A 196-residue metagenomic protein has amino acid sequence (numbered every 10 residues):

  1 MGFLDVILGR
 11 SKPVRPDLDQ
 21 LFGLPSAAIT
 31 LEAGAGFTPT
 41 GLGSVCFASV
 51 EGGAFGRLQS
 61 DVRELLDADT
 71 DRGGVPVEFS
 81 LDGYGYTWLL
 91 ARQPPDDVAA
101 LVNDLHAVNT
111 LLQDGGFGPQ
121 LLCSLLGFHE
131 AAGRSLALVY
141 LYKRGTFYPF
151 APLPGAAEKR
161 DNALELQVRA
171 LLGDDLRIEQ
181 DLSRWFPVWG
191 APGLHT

Functional and structural regions predicted by a protein language model:
M1-G2: Coil-to-alpha-helix initiation sites in intrinsically disordered, low-complexity, charged segments
D5-A48, G52: N-terminal, charge-rich interaction modules
V14, L65, D69-G73, G115 (+2 more regions): Short secondary-structure junctions and interdomain/linker hinges
D17-L18, F22, F117-T196: Terminal interaction module
A33-L90, P94: A glycine-rich, hydrophobic loop/mini-helix early in the fold
R72-A131: Core of folded catalytic or high-affinity ligand/protein-binding domains in predominantly eukaryotic proteins
